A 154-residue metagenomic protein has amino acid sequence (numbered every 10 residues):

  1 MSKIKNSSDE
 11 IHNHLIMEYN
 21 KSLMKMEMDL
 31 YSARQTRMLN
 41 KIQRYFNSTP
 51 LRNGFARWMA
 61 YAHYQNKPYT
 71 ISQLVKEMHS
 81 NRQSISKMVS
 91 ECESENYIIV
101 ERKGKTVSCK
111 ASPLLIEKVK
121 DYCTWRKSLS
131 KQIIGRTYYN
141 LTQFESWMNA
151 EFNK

Functional and structural regions predicted by a protein language model:
M1-F46: N-terminal leader segment of winged-helix/HTH proteins
Y45-G54, I116: Short helix-coil-helix linker/hinge
R57-Y64: Short, locally clustered residues in the helix-turn-helix/winged-helix DNA-binding domain
Q65-E77: Short acidic, hydrophobic short linear motifs in intrinsically disordered regions
H79-S94: Short amphipathic alpha-helical interaction segments
E93-K103: A short, conserved structural fragment
R102-S108, L114: Short, Lys/Arg-rich nucleic-acid/phosphate-binding segment
D121-K154: Amphipathic alpha-helical dimerization/coiled-coil segments that flank or bridge DNA-binding/regulatory modules
